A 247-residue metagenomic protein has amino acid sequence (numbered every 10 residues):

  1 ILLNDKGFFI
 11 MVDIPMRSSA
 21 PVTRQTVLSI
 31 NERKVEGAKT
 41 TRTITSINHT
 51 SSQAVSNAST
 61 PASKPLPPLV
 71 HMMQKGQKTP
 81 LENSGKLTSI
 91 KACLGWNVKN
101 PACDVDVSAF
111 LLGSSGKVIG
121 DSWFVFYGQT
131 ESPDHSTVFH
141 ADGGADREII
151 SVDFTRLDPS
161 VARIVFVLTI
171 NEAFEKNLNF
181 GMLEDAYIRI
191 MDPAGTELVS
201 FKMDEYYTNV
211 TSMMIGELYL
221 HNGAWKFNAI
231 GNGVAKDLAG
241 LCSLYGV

Functional and structural regions predicted by a protein language model:
L2-L3: Leucine-biased recognition of intrinsically disordered, low-complexity hydrophobic segments
G7, V12-R163, V167-V247: Intrinsic-disorder/low-complexity signal
